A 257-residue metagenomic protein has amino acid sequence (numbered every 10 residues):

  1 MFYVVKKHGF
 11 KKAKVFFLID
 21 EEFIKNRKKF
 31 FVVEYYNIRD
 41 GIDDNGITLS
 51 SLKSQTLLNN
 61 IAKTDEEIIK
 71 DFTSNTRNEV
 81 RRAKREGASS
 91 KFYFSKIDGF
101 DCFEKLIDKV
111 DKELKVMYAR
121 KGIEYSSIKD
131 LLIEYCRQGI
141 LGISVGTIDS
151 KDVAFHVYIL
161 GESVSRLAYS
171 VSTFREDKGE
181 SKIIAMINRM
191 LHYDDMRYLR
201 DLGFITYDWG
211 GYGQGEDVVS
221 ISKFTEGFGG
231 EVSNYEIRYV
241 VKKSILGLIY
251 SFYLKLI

Functional and structural regions predicted by a protein language model:
M1-N26: Short, Lys/Arg-rich amphipathic segments at extreme N-termini
F2-F10, D40-L52, N59-G179, G215: A conserved beta-strand-loop-helix scaffold within acyl/acetyltransferase catalytic domains
F2-F10, I47-E67, L202-I257: Active-site/acyl-donor-binding loops of N-acyltransferases
D20-K28, V80, L132-I133, M196 (+1 more regions): Short amphipathic alpha-helical segments and helix-helix/interface helices
D20-K53: Non-catalytic accessory segments adjacent to catalytic cores
K29-V33, S89, V116, L141 (+2 more regions): A general structural signal for well-ordered secondary-structure junctions
Q55, F103, M196-Y198: Short, flexible segments with low predicted structural confidence
I140-K242: Aromatic (often tryptophan-rich) hydrophobic motifs at membrane interfaces
